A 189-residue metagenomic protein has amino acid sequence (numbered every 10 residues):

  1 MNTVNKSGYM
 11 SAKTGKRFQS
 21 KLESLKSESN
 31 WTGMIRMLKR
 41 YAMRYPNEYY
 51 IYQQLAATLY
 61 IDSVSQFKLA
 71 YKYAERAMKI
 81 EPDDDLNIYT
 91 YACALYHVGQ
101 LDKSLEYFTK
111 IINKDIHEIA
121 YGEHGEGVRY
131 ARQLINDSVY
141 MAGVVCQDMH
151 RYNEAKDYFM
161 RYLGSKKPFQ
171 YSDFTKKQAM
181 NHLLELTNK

Functional and structural regions predicted by a protein language model:
E28, D62-V64, V98, M149: Structural motif corresponding to the intra-repeat A-B loop/turn of tetratricopeptide repeats
W31, S65-F67, L101, Y152: TPR-repeat structural position
R40-Y41, R76-A77, I111, Y162: Canonical positions in the second alpha-helix
I51, N87, A120-Y121, S138 (+2 more regions): TPR alpha-solenoid repeat register
